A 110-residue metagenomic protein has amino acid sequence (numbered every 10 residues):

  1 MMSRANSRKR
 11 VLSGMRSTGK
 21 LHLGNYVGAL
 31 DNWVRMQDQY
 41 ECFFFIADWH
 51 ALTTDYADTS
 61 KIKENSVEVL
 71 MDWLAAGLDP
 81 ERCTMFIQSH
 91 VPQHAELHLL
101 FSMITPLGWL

Functional and structural regions predicted by a protein language model:
M2-L110: N-terminal Rossmann-like or analogous alpha/beta NTP/dinucleotide-binding catalytic cores that position adenine
